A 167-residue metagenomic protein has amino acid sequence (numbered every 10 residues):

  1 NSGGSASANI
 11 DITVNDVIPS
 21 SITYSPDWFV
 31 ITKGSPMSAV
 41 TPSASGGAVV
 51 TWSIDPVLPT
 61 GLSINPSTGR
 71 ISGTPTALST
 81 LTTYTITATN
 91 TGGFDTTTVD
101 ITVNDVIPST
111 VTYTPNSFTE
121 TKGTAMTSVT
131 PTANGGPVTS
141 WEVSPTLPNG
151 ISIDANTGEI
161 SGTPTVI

Functional and structural regions predicted by a protein language model:
G3-N15, G93-D105: C-terminal edge beta-strand
V17-P26, V106-P115: Proline-enriched interdomain boundary motifs that mark the N-terminal boundary and often initiate the first structured
S35-A44, T124-A133: A short beta-strand segment in extracellular, disulfide-stabilized domains
G46-S53, L58, G135-V143, L147: Solvent-exposed loop segments of extracellular immunoglobulin-like
T60-T76, N149-T165: Strand-loop-strand motifs at the edges of beta-sheets in extracellular beta-sandwich domains
T80-Y84: Exposed beta-strand face motif in extracellular beta-rich ectodomains
